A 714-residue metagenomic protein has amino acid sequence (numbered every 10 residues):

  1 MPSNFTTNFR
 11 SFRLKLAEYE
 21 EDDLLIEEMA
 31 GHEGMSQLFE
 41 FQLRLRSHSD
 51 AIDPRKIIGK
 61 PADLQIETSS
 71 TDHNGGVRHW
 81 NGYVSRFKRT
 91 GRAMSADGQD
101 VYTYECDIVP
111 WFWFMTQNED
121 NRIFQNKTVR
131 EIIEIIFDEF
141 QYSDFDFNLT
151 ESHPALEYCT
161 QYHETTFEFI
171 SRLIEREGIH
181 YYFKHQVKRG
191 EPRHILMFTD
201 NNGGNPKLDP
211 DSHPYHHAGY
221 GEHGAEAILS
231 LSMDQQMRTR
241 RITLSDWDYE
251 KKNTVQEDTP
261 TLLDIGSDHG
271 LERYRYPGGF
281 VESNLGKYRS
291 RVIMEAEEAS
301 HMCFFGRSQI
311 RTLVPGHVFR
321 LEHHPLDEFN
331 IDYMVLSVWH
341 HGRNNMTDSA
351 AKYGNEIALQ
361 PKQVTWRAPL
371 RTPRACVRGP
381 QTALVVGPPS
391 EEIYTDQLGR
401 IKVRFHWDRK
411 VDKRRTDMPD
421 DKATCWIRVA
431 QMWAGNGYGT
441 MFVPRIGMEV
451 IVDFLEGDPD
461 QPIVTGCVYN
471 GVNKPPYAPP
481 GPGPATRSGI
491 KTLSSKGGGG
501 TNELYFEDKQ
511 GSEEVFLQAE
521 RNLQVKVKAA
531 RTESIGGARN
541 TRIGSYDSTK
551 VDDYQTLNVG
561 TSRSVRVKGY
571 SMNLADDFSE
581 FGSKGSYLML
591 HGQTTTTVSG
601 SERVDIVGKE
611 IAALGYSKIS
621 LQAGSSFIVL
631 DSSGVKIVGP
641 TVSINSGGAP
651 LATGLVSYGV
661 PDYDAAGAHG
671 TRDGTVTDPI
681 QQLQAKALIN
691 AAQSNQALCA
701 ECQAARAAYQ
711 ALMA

Functional and structural regions predicted by a protein language model:
M1-L24, E226-I228, R378-T382: Polar/acidic, low-complexity leader/linker segments enriched in S/T/G and N/D
I52-D146, T150, A155-C159, S171 (+5 more regions): Surface-exposed cap/loop segments at beta↔alpha junctions
K88-I108, R189-P192, H341-I357, I393-Q397 (+2 more regions): Short, solvent-exposed secondary-structure boundary/capping segments
V109-W111, N126-F147, Y274-Y288, P388-E391 (+2 more regions): Glycine-rich, acidic and aromatic/proline-enriched surface loops and short helix-turn segments that act as binding
K127-E131, I135-D146, E151, C159-Q363: Extended, domain-scale alpha-helical bundle/helix-rich regions
R176-I179, F183, K188, I195-P206 (+4 more regions): Structural signature for extended repeat/solenoid scaffolds and their inter-repeat hinge/linker regions, spanning
R193-L196, N205-D209, R603, K609-A714: Intrinsic-disorder/coil detector with helix-boundary
L326-A383, G466-N470, P475-P482, S488 (+2 more regions): Acidic, low-complexity/disordered segments
